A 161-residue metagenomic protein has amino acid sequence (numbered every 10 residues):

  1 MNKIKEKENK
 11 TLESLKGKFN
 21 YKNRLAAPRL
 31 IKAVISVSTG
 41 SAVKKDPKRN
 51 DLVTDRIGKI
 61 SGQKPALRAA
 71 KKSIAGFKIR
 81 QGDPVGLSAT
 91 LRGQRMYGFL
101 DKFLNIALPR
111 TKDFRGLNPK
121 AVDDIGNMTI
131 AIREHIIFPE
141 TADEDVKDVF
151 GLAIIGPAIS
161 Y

Functional and structural regions predicted by a protein language model:
M1-Y161: Ribosome-associated RNA-binding proteins
